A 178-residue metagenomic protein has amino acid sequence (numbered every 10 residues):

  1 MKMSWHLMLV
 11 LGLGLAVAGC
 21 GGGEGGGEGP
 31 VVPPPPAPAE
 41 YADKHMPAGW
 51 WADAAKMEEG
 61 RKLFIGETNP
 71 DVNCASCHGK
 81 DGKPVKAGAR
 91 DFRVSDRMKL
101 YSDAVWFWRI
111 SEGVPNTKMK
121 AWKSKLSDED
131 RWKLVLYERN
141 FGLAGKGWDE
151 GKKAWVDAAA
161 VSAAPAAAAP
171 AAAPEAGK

Functional and structural regions predicted by a protein language model:
M1-M8: Bacterial N-terminal signal peptides that target proteins for export
A16-G19: C-terminal motif of bacterial Sec signal peptides marking the signal peptidase cleavage site
G23-G26, I65-D91, N116-K118, F141-G147: Periplasmic/extracellular electron-transfer cofactor-ligation site, primarily the c-type cytochrome heme-c attachment
G27-G66, W155-K178: Electrostatic cytochrome c docking/interface patches
W51, A75-S111: Gly/Gly-Pro-rich "capping" loops immediately C-terminal to redox-active cysteine motifs in periplasmic/lumenal
A55, E59-K62, S102-V105, A121 (+2 more regions): Extracytoplasmic/secreted proteins, especially bacterial periplasmic and envelope-associated proteins
A55, R90-F92, R109, M119 (+1 more regions): Flexible linker/context regions in extracytoplasmic redox proteins
K123-V156: C-terminal capping alpha-helices of c-type cytochrome domains
